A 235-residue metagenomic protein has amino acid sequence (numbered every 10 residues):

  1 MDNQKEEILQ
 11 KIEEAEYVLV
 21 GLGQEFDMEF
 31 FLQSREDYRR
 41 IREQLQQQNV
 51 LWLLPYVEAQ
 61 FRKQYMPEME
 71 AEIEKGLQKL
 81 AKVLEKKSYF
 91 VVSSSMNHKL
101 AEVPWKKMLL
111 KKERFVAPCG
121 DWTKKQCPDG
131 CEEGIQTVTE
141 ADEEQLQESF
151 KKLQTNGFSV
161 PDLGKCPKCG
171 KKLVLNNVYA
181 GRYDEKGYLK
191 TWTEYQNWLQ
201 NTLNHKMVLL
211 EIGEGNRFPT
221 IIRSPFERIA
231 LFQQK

Functional and structural regions predicted by a protein language model:
M1-K235: Conserved catalytic alpha/beta core of Sir2/sirtuin-type deacylases, generalized to analogous enzyme cores that bind
